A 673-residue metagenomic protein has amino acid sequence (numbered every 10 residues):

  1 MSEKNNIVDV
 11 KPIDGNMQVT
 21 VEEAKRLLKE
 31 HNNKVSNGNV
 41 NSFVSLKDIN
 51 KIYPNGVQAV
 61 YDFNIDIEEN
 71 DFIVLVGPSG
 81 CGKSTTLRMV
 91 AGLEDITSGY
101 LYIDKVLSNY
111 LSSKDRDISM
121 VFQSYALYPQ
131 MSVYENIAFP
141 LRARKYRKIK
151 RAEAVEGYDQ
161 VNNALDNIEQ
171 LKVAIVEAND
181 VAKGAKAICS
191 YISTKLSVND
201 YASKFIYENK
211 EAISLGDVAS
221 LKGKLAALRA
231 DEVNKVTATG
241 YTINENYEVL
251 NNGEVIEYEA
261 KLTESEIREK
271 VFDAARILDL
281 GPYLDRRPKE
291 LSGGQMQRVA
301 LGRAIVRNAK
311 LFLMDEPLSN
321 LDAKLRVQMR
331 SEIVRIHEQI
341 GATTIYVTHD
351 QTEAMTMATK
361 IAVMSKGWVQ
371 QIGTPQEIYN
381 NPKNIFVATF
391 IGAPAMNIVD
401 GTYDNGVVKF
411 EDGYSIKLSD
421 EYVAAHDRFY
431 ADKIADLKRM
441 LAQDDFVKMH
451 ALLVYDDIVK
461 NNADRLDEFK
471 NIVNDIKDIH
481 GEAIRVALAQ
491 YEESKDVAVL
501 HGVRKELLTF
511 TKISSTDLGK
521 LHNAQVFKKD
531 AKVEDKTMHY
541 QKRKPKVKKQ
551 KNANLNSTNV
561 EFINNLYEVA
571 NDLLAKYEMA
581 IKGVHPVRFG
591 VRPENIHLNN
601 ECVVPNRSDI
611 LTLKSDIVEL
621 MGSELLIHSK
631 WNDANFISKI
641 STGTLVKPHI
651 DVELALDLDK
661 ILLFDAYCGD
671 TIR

Functional and structural regions predicted by a protein language model:
S2-N32, K409-R673: Non-catalytic connector elements of ABC transporters
V44, V60-D62: Conserved structural motif at the start of ABC-family nucleotide-binding domains
V76-P78: The feature captures the beta-strand-to-loop junction immediately N-terminal to the Walker
A91: Helix-to-loop junction immediately C-terminal to a conserved catalytic motif
E94-I103, A309: Conserved post-Walker A/P-loop segment of ABC ATPase nucleotide-binding domains
Y100, V106, W368: ATP-binding/catalytic-site motifs of ATP-hydrolyzing domains
L107, K145, E153-K172, V176 (+1 more regions): Conserved ABC ATPase "signature" region
S132-F139, A143-K148, E257-F386, F390: ABC ATPase nucleotide-binding domains
